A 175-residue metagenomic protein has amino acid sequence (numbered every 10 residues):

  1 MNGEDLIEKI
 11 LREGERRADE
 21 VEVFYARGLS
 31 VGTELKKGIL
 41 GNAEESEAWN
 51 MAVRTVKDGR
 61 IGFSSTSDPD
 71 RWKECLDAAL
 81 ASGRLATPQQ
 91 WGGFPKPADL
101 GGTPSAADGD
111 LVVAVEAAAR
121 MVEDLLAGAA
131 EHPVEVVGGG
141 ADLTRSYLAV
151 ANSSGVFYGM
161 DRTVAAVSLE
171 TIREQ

Functional and structural regions predicted by a protein language model:
M1-Q175: Active-site bordering "gate/hinge" segments that shape substrate access to catalytic or cofactor-binding pockets
